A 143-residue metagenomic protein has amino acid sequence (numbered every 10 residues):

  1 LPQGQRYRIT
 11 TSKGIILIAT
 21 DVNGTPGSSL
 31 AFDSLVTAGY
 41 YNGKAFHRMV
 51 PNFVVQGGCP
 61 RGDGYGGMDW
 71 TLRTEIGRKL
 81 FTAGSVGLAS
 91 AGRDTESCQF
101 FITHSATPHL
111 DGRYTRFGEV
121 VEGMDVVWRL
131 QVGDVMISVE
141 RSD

Functional and structural regions predicted by a protein language model:
L1-D143: Cyclophilin-like peptidyl-prolyl cis-trans isomerases
